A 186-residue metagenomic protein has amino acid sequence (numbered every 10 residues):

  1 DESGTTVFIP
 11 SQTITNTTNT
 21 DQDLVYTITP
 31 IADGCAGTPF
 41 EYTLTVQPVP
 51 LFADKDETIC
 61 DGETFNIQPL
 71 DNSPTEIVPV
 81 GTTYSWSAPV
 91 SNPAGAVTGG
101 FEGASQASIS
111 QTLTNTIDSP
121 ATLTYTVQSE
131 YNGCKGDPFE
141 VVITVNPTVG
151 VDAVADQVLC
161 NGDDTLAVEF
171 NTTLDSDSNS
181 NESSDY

Functional and structural regions predicted by a protein language model:
D1-Y186: Extracellular low-complexity Ser/Thr/Asn/Gly-rich intrinsically disordered segments
